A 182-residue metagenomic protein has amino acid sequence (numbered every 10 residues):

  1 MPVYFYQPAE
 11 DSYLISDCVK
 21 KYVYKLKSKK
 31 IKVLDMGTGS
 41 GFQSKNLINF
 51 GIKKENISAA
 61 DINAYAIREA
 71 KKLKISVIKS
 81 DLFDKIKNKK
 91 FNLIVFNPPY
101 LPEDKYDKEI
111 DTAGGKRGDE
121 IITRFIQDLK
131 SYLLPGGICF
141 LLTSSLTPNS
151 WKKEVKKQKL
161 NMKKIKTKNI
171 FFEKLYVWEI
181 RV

Functional and structural regions predicted by a protein language model:
M1-Y4: Non-catalytic substrate-recognition/targeting regions of SAM-dependent transferases
E10-K87, L93-F96, P102-E103: Conserved SAM/SAH cofactor-binding pocket of Class I
D17, I121-E179: Conserved Class I SAM-dependent methyltransferase catalytic core
F50, I110-G114, K157-Q158: Glycine-rich, phosphate-binding/catalytic loops in enzymes
A60, G115, L141-S144: Active-site-adjacent beta-strand anchor residues
K71-K72, Y106-E109, K152-E154: Short amphipathic alpha-helical segments
P98-R124: Mobile active-site "lid"/loop adjacent to the S-adenosyl-L-methionine
